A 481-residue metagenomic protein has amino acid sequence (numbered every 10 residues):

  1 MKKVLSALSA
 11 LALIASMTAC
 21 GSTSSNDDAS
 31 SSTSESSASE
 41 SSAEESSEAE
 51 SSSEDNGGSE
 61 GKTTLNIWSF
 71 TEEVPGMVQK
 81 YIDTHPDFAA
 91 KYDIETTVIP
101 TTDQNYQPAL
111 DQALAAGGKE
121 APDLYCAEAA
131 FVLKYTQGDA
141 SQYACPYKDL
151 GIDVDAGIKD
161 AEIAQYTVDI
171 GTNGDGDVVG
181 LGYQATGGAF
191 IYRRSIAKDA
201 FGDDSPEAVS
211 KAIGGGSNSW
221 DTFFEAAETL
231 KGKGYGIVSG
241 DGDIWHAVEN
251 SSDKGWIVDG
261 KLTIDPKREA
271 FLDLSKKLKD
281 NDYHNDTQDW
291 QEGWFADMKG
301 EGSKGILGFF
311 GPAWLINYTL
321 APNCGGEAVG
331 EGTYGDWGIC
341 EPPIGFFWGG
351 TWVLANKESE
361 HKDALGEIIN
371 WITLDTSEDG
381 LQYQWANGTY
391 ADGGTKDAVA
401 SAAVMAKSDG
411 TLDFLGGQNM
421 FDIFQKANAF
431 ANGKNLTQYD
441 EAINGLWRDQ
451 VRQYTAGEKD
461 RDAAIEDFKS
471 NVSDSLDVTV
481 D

Functional and structural regions predicted by a protein language model:
S6-S9, C20-Q137, A156, D204 (+3 more regions): Conserved N-terminal structural module of periplasmic/extracytoplasmic solute-binding proteins
I14-M17: Bacterial Sec-type N-terminal signal peptides, specifically the leucine/valine-rich hydrophobic h-region
G61-T63, A90-E95, A115-G118, T172 (+4 more regions): Extracytoplasmic/periplasmic substrate-recognition and gating elements
G76, Q142-A144, N323, F346-F347 (+1 more regions): Mature extracytoplasmic/periplasmic domains
Q107-A121, Q137-D139, A197, T222-T229 (+3 more regions): Short helices/loops that flank or line small-molecule/ion binding pockets
A127-A189, V329-E341, F414: Hinge/lid segment of periplasmic solute-binding proteins
D169-F190, G215-T263, K267-E269, I306-G308: Extracytoplasmic/periplasmic solute-binding protein
T222-K231, D259-G293, T333-G338: Glycine-centered hinge/linker elements that transmit conformational signals in sensory and ligand-binding systems
